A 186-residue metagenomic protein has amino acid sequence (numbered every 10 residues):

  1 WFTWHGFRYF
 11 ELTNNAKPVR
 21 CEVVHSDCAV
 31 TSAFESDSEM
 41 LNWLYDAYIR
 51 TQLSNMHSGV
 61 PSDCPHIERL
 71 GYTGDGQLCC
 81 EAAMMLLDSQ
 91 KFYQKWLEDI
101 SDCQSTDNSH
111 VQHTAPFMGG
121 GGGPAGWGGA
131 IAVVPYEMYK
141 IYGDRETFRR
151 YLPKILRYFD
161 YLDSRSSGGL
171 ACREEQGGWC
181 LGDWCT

Functional and structural regions predicted by a protein language model:
W1-L12, P18-C180: Substrate-binding groove/exosite segments of carbohydrate-active enzymes
D183-T186: Short, intrinsically disordered, charge-balanced linker/junction segments flanking boundaries in proteins
